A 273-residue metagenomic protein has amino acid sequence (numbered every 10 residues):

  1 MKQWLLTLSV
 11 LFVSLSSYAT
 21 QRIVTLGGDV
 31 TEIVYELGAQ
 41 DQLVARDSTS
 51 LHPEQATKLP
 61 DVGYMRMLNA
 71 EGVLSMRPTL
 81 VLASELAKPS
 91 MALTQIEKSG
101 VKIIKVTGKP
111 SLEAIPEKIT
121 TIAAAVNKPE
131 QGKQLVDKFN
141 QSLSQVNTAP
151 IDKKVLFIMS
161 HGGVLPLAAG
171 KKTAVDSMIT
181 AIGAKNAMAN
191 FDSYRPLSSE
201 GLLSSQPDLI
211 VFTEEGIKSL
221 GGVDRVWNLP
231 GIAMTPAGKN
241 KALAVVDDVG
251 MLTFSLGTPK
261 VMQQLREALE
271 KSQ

Functional and structural regions predicted by a protein language model:
M1-W4: Positively charged n-region of N-terminal signal peptides that target proteins for export
Q21-R22, L26, A114-A124, K133 (+3 more regions): Structured C-terminal subdomain patch of bacterial secreted/periplasmic proteins
R22-M76, L80-L86: A short, structured surface patch at a secondary-structure boundary
R22-V34, E130-I182: Basic- and aromatic-lined ligand-binding clefts that recognize polyanionic substrates
D47, K171-Y194, E214: His/Asp/Glu-enriched short active-site or ligand-binding loop at hydrolase and phosphoryl-transfer sites
E71-R77, S198-Q206: Short helices/loops that flank or line small-molecule/ion binding pockets
M91, G108-T120, K154-A174, K218-G221: Extracytoplasmic ligand-binding site segments that recognize negatively charged/polar headgroups
